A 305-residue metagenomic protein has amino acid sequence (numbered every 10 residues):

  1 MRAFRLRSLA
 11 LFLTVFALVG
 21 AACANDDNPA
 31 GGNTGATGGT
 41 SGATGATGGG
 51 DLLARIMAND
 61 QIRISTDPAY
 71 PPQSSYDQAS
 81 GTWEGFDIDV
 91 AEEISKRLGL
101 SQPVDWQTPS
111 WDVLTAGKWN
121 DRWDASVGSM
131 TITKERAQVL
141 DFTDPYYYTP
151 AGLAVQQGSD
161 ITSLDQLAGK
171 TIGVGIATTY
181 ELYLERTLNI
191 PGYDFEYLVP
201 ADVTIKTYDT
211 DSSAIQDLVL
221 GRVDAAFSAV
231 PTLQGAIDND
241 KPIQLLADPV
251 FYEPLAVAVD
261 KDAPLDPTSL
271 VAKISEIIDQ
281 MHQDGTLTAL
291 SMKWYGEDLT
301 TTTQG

Functional and structural regions predicted by a protein language model:
C23-T34: Bacterial lipoprotein signal-peptidase II cleavage site
A24, I88-R97, D165-T179, Q234 (+1 more regions): Extended ligand-binding regions for polar small-molecule ligands
G45-V127, M281: Extracytoplasmic small-molecule ligand-binding "clamshell" domains of the periplasmic binding protein/Venus flytrap
R63-P71, W83-L98, M130-K134, T149-D209 (+1 more regions): Bilobed "Venus flytrap"/periplasmic-binding protein-like clamshell domains and structurally analogous long
P68, Y147-G158, Q234-E276, Y295-G305: Periplasmic-binding protein-like
E92, P103-Q166: Acidic, polar ligand-binding/catalytic clefts
V104-A116, S159-D160, L198-Q216, E253: Short helix-initiation/N-cap motifs at beta->coil->alpha
V113, M130-Q138, L182-P191, Q216-Y252: A ligand-binding cleft/hinge motif common to bilobed small-molecule-binding domains
